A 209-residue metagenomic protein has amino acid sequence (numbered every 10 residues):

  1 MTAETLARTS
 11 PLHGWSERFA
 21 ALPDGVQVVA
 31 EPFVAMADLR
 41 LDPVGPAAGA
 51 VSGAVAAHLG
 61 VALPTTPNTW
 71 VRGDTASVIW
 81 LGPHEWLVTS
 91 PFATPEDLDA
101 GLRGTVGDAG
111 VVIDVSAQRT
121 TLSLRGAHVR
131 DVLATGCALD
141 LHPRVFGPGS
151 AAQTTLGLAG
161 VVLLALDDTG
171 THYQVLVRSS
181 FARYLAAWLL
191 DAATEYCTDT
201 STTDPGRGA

Functional and structural regions predicted by a protein language model:
M1-A209: Basic, glycine/lysine-rich polyanion-binding surfaces/domains
